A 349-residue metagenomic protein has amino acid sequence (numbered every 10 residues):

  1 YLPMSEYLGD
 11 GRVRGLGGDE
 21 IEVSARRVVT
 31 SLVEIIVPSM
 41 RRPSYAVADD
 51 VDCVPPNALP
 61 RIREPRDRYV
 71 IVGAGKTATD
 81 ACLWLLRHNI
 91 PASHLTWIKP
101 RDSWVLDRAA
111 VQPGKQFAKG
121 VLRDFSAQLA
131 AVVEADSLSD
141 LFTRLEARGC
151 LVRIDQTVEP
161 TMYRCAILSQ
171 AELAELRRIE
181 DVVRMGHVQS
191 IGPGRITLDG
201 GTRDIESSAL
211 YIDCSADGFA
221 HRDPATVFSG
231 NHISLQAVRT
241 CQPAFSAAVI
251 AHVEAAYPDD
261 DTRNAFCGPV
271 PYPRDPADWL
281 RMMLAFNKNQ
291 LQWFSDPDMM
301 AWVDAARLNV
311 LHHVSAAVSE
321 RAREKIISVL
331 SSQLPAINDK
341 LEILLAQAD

Functional and structural regions predicted by a protein language model:
Y1-S39, D155-V158, R164-L168, E172-L198 (+3 more regions): Feature captures the FAD/FMN-dependent oxidoreductase FAD-binding
L16-R27, E64-D67, G201-L210: Core beta-strand elements of the Rossmann-like FAD/NAD(P) dinucleotide-binding domain in flavoenzyme oxidoreductases
A25-N89, L95, N231-A237: Glycine-rich dinucleotide-binding loop and its adjacent helix/turn
R42-V51, A216-V253: Central helical "cap/lid" subdomain
A58-L106, A244-S295: Rossmann-like dinucleotide/flavin-binding elements
L86-I191, Q236-S246: Dinucleotide-binding/catalytic capping subdomain of oxidoreductase cores
E180-V188, G200-T202, S208-Q236, A256-G268: C-terminal substrate-binding/catalytic lobe of Rossmann-fold NAD(P)-dependent dehydrogenases
I250-D349: C-terminal, flexible cofactor-proximal segment of oxidoreductases
